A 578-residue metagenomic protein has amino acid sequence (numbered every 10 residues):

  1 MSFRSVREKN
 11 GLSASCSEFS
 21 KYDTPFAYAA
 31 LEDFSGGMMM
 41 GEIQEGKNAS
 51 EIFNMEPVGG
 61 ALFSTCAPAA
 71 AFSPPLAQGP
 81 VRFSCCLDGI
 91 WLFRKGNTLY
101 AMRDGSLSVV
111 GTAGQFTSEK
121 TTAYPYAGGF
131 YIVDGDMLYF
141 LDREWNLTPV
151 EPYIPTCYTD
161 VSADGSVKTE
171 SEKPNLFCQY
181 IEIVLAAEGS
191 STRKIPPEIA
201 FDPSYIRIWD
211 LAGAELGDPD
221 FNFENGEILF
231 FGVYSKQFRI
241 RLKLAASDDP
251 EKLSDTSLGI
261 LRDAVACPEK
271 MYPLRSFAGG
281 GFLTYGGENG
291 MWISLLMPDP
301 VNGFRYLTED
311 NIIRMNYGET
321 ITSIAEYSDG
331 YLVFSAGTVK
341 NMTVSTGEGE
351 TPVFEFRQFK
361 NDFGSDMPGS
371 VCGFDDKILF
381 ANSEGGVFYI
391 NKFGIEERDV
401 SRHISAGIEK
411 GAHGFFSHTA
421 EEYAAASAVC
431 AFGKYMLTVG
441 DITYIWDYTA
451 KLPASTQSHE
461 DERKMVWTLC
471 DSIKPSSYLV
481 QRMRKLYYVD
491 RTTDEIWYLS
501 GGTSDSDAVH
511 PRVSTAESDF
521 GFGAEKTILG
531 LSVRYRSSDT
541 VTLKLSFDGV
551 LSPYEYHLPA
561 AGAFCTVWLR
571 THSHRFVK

Functional and structural regions predicted by a protein language model:
S2-V110, G114-G128, V133, D362-K377 (+1 more regions): Beta-sheet repeat architectures centered on beta-propellers
P68-Q78, G111-T117, S162-T169, L261-A424 (+1 more regions): Beta-propeller and closely related beta-pinwheel folds
K120-D164: Hydrophobic or amphipathic alpha-helical targeting/insertion segments
I183, G217-G226, S552-G562: Solvent-exposed serine/threonine-rich low-complexity stretches and specific carbohydrate-binding patches
E188-F201: Surface-exposed beta-strand/loop patches in extracellular or lumenal glycoproteins
E198-S204, S235, R536-V541: Short proline/glycine-enriched turn/loop motifs at strand-loop junctions of beta-rich domains
S204-E215, K544-F547: Change to "...patches in solvent-exposed regions of secreted, membrane-anchored, or virion-exposed structural
W209-A266: Surface-exposed interaction regions enriched in Ser/Thr/Asp/Glu that occur as long low-complexity tracts or repetitive
